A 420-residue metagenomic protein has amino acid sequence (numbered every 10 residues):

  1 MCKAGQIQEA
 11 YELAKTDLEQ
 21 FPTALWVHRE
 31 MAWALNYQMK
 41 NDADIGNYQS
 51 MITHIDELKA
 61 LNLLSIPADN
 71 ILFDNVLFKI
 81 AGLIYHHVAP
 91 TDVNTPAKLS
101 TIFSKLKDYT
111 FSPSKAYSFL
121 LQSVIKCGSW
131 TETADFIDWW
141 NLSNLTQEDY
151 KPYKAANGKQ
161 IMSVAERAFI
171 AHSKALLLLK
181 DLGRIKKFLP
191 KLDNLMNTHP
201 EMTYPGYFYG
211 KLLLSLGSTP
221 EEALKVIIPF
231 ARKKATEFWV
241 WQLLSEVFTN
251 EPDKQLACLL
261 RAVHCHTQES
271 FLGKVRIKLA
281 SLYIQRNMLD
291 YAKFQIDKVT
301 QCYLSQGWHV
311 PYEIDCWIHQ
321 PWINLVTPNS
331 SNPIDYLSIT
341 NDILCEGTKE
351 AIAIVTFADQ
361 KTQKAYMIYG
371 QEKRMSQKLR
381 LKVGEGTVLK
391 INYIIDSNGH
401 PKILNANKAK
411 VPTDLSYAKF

Functional and structural regions predicted by a protein language model:
A4, Q38-N41, I45, H87 (+5 more regions): Structural motif corresponding to the intra-repeat A-B loop/turn of tetratricopeptide repeats
L18-E19, A60, N194-N197, I228-R232 (+2 more regions): Conserved structural position within tetratricopeptide repeats
P22-N41, D56, I66-P90, D108-D135 (+5 more regions): Amphipathic alpha-helical repeat scaffolds of TPR domains
D44-S65, A97-T101, D138-N144, L260-C265 (+1 more regions): TPR/TPR-like (Sel1-like) alpha-helical repeat modules
W322-T362, V388-I391, T413-F420: Structural detector for short beta-strands of small beta-barrel domains
Y366-E385, F420: Beta-strand/loop nucleic-acid-binding surfaces
L381-A409, F420: Flexible glycine-rich surface loops and low-complexity tracts that mediate binding to linear polymers
